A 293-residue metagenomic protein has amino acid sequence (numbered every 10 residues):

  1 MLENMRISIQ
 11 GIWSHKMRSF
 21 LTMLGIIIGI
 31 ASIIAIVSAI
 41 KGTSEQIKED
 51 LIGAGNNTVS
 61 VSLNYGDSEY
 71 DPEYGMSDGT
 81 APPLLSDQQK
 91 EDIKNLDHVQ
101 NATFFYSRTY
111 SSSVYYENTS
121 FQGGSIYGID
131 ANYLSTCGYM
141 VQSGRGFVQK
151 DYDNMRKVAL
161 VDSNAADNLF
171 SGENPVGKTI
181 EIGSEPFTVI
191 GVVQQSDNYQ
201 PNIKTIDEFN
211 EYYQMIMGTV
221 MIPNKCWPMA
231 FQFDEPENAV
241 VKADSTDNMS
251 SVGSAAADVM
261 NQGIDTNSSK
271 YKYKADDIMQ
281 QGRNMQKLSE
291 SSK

Functional and structural regions predicted by a protein language model:
M1-I30: N-terminal Sec/SRP start-transfer signal
G29-I40: Alpha-helical transmembrane segments
K41-S125, N132-S135, K150, N168 (+3 more regions): Hydrophobic, regular-secondary-structure patches
S68-G79, N198-Q214, D265-K274, I278-S292: Short helix-coil transition/hinge motifs at the ends and kinks of transmembrane helices, capturing the brief
R108, T119-E235: Hydrophobic secondary-structure segments that place a key small or acidic residue at a functional site
G218-K293: "Rare, low-scoring activations can occur in soluble or secreted enzymes where short amphipathic helices or signal
